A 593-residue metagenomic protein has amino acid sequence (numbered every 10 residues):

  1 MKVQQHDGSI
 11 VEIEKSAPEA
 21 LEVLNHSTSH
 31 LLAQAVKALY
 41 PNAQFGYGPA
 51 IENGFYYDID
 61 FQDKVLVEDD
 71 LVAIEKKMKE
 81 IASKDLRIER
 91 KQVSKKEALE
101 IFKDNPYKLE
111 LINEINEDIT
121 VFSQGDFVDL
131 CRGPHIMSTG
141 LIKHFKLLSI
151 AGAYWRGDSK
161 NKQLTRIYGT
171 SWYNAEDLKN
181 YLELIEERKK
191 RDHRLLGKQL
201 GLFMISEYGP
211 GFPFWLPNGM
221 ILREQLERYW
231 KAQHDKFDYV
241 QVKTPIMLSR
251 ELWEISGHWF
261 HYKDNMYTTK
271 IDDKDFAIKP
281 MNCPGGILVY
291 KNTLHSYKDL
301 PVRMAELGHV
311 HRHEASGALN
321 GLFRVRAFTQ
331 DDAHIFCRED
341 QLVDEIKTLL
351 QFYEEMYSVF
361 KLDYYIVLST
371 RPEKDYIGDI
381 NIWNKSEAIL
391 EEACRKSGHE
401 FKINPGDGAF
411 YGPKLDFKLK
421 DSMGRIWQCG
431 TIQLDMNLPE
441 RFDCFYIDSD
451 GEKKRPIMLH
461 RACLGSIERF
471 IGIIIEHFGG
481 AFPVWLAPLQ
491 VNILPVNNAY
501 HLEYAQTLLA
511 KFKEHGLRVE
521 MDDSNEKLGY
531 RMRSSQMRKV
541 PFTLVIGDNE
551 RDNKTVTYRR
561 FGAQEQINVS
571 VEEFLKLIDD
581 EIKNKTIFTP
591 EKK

Functional and structural regions predicted by a protein language model:
M1-Q44, I51-E52, D58-K593: NTP/phosphate- and nucleic-acid-binding module
